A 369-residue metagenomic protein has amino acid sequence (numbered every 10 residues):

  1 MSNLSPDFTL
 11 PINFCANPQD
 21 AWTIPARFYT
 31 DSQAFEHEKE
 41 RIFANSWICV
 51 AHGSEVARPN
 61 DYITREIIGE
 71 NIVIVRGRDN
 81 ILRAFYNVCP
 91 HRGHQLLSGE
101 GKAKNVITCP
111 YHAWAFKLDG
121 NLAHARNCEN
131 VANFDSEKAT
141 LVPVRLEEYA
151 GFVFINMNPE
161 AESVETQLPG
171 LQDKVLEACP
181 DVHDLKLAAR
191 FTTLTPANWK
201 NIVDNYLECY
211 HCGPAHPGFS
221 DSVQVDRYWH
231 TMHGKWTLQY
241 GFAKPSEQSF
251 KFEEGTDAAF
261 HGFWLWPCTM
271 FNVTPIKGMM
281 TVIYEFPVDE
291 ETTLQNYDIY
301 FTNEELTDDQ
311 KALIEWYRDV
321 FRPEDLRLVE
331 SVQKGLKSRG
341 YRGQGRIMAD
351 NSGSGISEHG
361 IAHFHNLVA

Functional and structural regions predicted by a protein language model:
P6, P11-A26: Short, contiguous pre-domain boundary segments
I24, F28-I67: Non-catalytic accessory segments flanking enzyme active sites
F43-W47, H94, H211: Generic structural signal for secondary-structure transition and capping sites
N45-E55, A125-E129, W264-T269: Short Pro/Gly-enriched beta-strand edge/turn motifs at strand-loop
E55-P159, S163-D173: Rieske [2Fe-2S] iron-sulfur-binding domain
R76, N87, E147, F152-A369: C-terminal catalytic domain of Rieske-type non-heme iron oxygenases
